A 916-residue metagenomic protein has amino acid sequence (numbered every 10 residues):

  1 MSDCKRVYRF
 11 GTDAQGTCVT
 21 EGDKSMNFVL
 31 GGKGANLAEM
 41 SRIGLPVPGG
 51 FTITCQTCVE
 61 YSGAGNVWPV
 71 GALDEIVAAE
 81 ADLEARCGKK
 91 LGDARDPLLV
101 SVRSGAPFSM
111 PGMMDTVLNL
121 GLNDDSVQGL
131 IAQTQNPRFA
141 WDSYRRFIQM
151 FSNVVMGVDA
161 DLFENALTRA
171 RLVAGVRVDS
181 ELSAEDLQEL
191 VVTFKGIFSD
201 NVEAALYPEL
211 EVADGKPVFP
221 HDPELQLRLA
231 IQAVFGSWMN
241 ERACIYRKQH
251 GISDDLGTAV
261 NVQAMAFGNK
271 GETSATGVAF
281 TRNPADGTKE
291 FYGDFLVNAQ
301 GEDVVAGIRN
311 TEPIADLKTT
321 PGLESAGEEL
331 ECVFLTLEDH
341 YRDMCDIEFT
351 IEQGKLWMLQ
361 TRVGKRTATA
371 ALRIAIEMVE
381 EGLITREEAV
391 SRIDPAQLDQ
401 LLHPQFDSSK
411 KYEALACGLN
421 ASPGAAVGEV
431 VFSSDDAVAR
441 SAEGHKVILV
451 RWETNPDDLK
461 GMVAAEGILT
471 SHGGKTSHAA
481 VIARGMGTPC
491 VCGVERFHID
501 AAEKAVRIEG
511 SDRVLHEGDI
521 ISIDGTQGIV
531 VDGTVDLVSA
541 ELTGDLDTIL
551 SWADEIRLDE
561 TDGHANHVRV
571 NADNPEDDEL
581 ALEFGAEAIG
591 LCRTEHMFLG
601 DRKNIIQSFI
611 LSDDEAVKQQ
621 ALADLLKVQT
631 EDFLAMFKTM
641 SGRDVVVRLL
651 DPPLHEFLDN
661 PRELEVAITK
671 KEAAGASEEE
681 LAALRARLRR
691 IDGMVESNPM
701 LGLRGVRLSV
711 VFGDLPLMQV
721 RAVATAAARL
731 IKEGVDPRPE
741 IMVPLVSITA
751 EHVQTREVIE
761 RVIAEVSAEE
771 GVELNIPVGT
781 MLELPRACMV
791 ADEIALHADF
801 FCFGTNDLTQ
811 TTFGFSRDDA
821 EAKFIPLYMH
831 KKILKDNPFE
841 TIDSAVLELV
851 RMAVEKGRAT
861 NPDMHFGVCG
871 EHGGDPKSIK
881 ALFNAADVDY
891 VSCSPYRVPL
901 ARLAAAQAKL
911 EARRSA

Functional and structural regions predicted by a protein language model:
M1-E413, A439, H445-I448, N455-K460 (+11 more regions): Nucleotide/phosphate-binding sheet-loop regions of phosphoryl- and nucleotidyl-transfer enzymes
T52, Q56-C58, T454, G473-K475 (+10 more regions): Short, ordered loop/turn segments at secondary-structure junctions
A78-D93, A505-E509, A764-E773: Short mixed-charge
R103-S104, L542, E555-A916: Conserved alpha/beta-domain cores
K355-W357, I448, N455-V463, K475-S477 (+9 more regions): Glycine-rich phosphate/ribose-binding loops and adjacent secondary-structure elements that form binding surfaces
R386, I393-P395, T534-H567, A588: Intein/HINT protein-splicing elements and their conserved insertion hotspots or analogous self-processing inserts
C417-D457, G510-L550: Extended, non-globular alpha-helical segments
D435, E495-F497, D547-A553, D573-P575: Intrinsically disordered, low-complexity regulatory segments
